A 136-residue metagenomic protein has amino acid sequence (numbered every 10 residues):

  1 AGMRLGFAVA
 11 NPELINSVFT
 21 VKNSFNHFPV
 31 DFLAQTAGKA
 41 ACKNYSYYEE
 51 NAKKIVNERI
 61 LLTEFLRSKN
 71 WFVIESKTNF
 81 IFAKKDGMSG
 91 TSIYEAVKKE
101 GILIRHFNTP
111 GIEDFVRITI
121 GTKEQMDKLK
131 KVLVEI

Functional and structural regions predicted by a protein language model:
A1-L66, W71-I74: PLP-dependent aminotransferase class I/II
G2, K77, G111-D114: Short acidic/glycine-enriched loop/turn segments that link adjacent beta-strands
M3, A83-K84, I104-H106: Thr-Gly-centered strand-to-loop micro-motif
V9, F82-K84, T119-G121: Short hydrophobic/aromatic beta-strand micro-patches that form the beta-sheet surface supporting nucleotide- or nucleic
S17, A37, K84, S92 (+1 more regions): Phosphate- and divalent-cation-binding pockets in alpha/beta enzyme and binding domains that engage nucleotide-derived
F25, F80, G111: Residue-level detector of flexible, active-site-proximal loop/helix-junction positions within diverse enzyme catalytic
I55-V56, I60, E64-E100, V116: Conserved PLP-binding catalytic core of the aspartate aminotransferase-like
A96-E100, I104-R105, T109-I136: PLP-dependent enzyme catalytic core of the Aspartate aminotransferase-like
